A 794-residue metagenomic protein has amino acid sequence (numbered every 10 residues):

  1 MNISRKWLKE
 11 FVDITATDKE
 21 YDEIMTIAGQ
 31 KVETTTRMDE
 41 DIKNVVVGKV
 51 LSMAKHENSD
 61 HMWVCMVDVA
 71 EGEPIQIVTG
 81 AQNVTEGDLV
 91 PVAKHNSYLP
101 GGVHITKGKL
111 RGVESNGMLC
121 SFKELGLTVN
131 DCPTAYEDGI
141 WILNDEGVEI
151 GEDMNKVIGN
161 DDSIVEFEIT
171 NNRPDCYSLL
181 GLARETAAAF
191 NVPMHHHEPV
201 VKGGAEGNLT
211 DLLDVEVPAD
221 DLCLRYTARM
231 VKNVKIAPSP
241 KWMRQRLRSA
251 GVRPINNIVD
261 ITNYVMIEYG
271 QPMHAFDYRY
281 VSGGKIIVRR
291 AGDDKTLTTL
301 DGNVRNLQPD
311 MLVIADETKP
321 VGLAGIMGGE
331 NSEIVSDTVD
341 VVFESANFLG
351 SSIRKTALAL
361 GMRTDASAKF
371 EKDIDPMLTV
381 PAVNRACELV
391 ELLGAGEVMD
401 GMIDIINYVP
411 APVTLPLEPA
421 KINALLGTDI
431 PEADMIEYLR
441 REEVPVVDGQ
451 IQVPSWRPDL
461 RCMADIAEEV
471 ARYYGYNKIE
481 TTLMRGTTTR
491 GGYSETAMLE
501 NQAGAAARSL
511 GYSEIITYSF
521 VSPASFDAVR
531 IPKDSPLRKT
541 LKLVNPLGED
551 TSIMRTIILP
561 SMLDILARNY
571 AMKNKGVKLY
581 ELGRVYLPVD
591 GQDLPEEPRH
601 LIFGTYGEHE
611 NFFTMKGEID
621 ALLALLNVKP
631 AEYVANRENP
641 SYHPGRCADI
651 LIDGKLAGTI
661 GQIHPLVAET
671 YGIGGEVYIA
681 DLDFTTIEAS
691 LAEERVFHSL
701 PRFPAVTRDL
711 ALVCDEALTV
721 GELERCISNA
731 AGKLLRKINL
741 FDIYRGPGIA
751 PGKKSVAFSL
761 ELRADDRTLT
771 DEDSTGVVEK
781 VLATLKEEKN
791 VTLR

Functional and structural regions predicted by a protein language model:
M1-G207, V342, G361, D365 (+4 more regions): Phosphate-backbone binding interfaces of nucleic-acid-interacting proteins
N2, I27, R441-V444, V589-I602 (+1 more regions): A carboxyl-terminal module marker
S4-R5, E23, E57, W63 (+2 more regions): Glycine/proline-enriched, intrinsically flexible loops and inter-domain linkers
D39-K43, V201-A205, T488-T489, Y493 (+3 more regions): Beta-rich nucleic-acid/ligand-interaction surfaces
V47-I77, I150, Q245, N256 (+1 more regions): Conserved mixed alpha/beta core segments that line enzyme active sites in large multi-domain catalysts
E114-D131, A135-W141, N155, S163 (+6 more regions): Mobile "lid/hinge" segments at catalytic clefts and subdomain interfaces of large enzymes
F190-E216, G394-I422, D429: Terminal amphipathic helices with adjacent charged low-complexity linkers/tails
L415-K575, R708, E761-R763, D773-R794: Extended, well-folded interaction surfaces typified by the phenylalanyl-tRNA synthetase beta subunit core
